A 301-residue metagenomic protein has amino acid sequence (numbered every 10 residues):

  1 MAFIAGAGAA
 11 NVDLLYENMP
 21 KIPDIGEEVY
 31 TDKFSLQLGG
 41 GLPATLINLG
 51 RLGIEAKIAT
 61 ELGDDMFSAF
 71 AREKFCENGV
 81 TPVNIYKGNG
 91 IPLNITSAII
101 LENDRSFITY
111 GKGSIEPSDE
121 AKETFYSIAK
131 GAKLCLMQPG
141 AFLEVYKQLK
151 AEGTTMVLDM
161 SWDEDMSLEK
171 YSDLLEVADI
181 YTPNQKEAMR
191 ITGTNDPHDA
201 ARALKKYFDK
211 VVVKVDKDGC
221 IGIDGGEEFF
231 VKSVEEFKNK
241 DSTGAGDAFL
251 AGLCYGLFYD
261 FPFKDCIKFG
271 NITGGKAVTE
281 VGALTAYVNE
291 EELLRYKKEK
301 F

Functional and structural regions predicted by a protein language model:
M1-A10, K74-K87, I99-F230: Ribokinase/PfkB-type carbohydrate-kinase core domain
M1-E61, M66-F70, E77: Glycine-rich phosphate/adenosyl-contacting loop at the front of the ribokinase-like
I4, Y30, P197-F301: Conserved phosphate-binding/catalytic region of the ribokinase-like
D13, M189, L284: Nucleotide phosphate-binding site architecture
L15, I108, I191, A277 (+1 more regions): Residues that scaffold the ATP/ADP-binding catalytic core of kinase and kinase-like folds
N48, K74, Q148, G252 (+1 more regions): Rossmann-fold NAD(P)-dependent oxidoreductase module
L49, N184, G246: Short, conserved phosphate/pyrophosphate- and ester-handling motifs at nucleotide-, phospho-/glycolipid
N89-N94: Acidic, polar ligand-binding/catalytic clefts
